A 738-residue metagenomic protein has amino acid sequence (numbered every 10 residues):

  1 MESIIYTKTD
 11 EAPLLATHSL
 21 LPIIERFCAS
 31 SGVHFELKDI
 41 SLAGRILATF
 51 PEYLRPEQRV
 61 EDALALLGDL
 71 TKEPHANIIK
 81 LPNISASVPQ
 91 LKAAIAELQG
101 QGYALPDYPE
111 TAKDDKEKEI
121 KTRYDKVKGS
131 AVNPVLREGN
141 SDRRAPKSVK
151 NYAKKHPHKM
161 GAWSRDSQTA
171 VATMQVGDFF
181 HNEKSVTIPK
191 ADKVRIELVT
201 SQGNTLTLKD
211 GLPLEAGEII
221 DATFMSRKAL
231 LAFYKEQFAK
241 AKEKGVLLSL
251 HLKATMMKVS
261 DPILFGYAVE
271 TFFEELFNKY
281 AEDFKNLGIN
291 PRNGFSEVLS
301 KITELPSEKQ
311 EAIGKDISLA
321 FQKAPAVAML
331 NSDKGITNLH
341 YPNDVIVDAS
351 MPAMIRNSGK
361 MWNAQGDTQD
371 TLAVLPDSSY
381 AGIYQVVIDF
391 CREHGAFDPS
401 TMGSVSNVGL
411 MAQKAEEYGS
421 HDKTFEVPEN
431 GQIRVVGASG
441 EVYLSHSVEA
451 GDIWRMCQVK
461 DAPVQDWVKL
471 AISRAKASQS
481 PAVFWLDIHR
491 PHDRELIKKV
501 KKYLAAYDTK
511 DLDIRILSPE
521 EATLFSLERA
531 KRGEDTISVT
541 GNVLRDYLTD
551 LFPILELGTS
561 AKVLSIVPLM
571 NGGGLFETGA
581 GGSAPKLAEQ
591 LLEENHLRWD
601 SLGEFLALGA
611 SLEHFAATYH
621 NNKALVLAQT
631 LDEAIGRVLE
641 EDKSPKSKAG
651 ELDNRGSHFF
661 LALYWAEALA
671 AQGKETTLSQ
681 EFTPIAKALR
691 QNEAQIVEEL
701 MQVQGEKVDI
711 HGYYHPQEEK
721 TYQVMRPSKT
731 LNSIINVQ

Functional and structural regions predicted by a protein language model:
E2-G266, E275-K499, Y503, Y507-R655 (+4 more regions): Extended, well-ordered protein cores
A670-G673: Ligand-binding pocket scaffold of soluble enzyme catalytic domains
S679-K687: Short, charged, amphipathic alpha-helical segments
K687-A688, A694: Short, well-ordered surface patches within globular domains
V697-Y714: A glycine-biased, small/acidic residue-tolerant capping/turn segment at secondary-structure junctions
P716-Q738: C-terminal accessory extensions/subdomains outside the catalytic/core fold
